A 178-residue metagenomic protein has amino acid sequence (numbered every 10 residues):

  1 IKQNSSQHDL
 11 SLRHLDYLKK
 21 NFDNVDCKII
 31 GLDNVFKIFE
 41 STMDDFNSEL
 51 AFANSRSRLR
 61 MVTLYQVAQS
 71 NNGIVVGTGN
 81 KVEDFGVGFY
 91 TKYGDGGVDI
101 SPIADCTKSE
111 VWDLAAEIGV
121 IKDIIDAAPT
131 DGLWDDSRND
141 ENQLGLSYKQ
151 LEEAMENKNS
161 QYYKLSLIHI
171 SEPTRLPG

Functional and structural regions predicted by a protein language model:
I1-D84: ATP-dependent adenylation/nucleotidyltransferase module used to activate substrates
N24-V25, I121, Y163-K164: Flexible, glycine/charged-enriched surface loops at secondary-structure junctions
L59, I74-S147: Catalytic subdomain that performs nucleotidyl-dependent activation
V62-T63, E110, E152: Active-site phosphate/pyrophosphate-handling residues
Q150-N157: Short alpha-helical "packing" element that flanks the helix-turn-helix/winged-helix DNA-binding module
N157-K158, Y162-Y163: An accessory alpha-helical subdomain
I168-G178: Single conserved hydrophobic/aromatic residue that forms the stacking wall/gate of nucleotide- or nucleobase-binding
